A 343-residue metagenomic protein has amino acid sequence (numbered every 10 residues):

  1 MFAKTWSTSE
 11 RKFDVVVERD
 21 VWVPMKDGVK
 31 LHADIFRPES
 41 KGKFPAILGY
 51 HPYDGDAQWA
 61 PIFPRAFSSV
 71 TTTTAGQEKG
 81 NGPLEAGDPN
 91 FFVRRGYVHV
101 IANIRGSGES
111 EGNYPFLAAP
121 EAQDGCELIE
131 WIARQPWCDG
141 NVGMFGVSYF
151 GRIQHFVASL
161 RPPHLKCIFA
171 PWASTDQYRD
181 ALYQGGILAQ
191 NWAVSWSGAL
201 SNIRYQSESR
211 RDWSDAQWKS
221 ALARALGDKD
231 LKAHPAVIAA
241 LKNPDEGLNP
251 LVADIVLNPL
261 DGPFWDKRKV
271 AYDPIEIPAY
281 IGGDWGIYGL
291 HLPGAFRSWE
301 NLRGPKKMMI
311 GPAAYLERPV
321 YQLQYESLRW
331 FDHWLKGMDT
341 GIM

Functional and structural regions predicted by a protein language model:
K4-G42, A46: N-terminal cap/lid segment of alpha/beta-hydrolase-fold proteins
D34-Y97, A102-R105, F116: N-terminal cap/lid subdomain of alpha/beta-hydrolase-fold enzymes
A66-S69, T73-E78, G82-P89, R94 (+1 more regions): Accessory cap/linker subdomain of secreted extracellular hydrolases
P83-L84, R94, F116-P136: Alpha/beta-hydrolase active-site loop
P136-Y149: Alpha/beta-hydrolase fold nucleophile elbow
I275, Y280-G283: Short beta-strand/loop motif that positions the catalytic acidic residue of the alpha/beta-hydrolase fold
Y288-G294: Conserved alpha/beta-hydrolase "acid-adjacent" motif
L302-L316: Catalytic histidine neighborhood in serine/cysteine hydrolases with alpha/beta-hydrolase-type architecture
